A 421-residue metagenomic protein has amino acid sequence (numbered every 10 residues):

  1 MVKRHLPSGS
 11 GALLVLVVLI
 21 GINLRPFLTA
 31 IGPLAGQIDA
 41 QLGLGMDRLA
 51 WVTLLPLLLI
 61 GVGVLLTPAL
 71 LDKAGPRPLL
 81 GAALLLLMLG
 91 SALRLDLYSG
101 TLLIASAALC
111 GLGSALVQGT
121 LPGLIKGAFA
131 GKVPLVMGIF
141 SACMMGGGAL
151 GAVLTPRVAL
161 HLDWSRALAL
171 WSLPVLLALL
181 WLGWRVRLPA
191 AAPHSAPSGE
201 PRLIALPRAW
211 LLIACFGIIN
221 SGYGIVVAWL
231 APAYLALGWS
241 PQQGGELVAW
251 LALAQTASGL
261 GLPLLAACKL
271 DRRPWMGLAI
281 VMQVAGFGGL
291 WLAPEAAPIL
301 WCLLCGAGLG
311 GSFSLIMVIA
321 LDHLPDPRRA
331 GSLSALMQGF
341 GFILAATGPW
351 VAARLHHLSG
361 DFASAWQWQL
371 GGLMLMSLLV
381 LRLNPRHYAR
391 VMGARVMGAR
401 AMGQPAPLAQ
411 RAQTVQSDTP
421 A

Functional and structural regions predicted by a protein language model:
I31-G32, P207-A249, L253-G259: Extracytoplasmic gate region of multi-pass secondary transporters
G43, G75, D96-T101, A130 (+2 more regions): Helix-breaking motifs and short loop linkers at transmembrane-helix boundaries and internal kinks in secondary membrane
V62-G100: Conserved MFS/SLC helix-loop-helix module at the cytosolic interface between two early adjacent transmembrane helices
G63-G75, S258-D271: Helix-to-loop junctions at the C-terminal end of transmembrane segments in multipass secondary transporters
S106-A142: Cytoplasmic helix-loop-helix junction between adjacent transmembrane helices in 12-TM secondary transporters
L116-F129, G311-P325: Intracellular juxtamembrane helix-capping segments at the cytosolic ends of symmetry-related transmembrane helices
G131-K132, G138-R187: Helix-loop-helix hairpin linking two adjacent transmembrane segments in secondary transporters
P327-F362, Q369: A late C-terminal transmembrane helix in Major Facilitator Superfamily
